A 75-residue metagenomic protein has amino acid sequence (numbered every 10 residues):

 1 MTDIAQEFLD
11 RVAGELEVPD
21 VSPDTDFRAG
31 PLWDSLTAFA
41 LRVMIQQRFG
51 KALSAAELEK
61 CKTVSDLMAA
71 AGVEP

Functional and structural regions predicted by a protein language model:
M1-V21, V73-P75: Thiotemplate assembly-line natural product biosynthesis machinery
A13-L32, R48-K60: Phosphopantetheine carrier-protein modules
T37: Two-component histidine kinase catalytic core, primarily the HATPase_c
L41: Short active-site alpha-helical segment characteristic of glycosyltransferases and processive polysaccharide synthases
V64-E74: Short, cationic-aromatic polyanion-contact patches
